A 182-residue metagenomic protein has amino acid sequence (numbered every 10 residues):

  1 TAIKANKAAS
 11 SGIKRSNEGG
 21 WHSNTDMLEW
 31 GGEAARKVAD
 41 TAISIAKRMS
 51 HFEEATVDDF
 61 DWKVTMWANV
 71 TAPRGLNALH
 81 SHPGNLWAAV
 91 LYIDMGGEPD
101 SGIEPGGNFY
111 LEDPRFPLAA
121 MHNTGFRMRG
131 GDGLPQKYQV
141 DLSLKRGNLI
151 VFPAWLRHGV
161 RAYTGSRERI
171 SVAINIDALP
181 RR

Functional and structural regions predicted by a protein language model:
T1-T56, L76: Non-heme Fe(II)/2-oxoglutarate
G31, A35, H82, S143 (+1 more regions): Aromatic-acidic/polar surface patches that form glycan- and anion
D58-D61, T164-S166: A short beta-turn/loop motif at secondary-structure boundaries
K63, E104-G106, R167-S171: Short edge beta-strand segments in beta-sheet-rich domains
T65-L149, R161, R182: Catalytic core of non-heme Fe(II) oxygenases with the double-stranded beta-helix
A88-L91, S166-R182: A short hydrophobic beta-strand segment most commonly corresponding to one strand of the jelly-roll/cupin
F116, L156-H158, D177-L179: Short, solvent-exposed loop/turn segments at secondary-structure junctions
V151-W155: Short, proline-centered helix/strand-breaking motifs
